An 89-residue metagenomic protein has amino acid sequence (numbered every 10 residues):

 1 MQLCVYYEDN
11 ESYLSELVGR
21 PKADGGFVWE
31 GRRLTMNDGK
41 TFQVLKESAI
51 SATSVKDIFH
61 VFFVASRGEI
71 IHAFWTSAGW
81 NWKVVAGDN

Functional and structural regions predicted by a protein language model:
M1-N89: A structural motif
